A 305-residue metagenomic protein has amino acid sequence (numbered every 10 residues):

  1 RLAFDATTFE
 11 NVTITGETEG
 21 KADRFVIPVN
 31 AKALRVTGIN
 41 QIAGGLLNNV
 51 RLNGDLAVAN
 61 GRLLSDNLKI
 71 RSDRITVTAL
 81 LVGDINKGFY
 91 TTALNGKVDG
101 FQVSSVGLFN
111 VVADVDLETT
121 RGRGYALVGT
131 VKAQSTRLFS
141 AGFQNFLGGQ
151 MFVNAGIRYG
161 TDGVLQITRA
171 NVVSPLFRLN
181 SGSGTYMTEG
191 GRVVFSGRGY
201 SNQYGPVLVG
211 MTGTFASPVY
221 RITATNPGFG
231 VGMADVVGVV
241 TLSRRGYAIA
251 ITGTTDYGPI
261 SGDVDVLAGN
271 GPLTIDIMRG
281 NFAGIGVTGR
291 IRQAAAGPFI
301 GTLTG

Functional and structural regions predicted by a protein language model:
A3, R35-I39, T76-T78, G100-S104 (+6 more regions): Gram-negative outer-membrane beta-barrel proteins
F4-R24, N49-G61, I70, V77-F89 (+12 more regions): Extended lipid/amphipathic-ligand handling interfaces
I27: Contiguous, function-dense segments enriched for cysteine-driven chemistry and partner/ligand-binding capacity
N30-K32, K69-R71, K97-D99, K132-Q134 (+6 more regions): Outer-membrane beta-barrel pore domains and translocons
G38, T136-S140, I167, A224 (+3 more regions): Extended amphipathic alpha-helical coiled-coil
